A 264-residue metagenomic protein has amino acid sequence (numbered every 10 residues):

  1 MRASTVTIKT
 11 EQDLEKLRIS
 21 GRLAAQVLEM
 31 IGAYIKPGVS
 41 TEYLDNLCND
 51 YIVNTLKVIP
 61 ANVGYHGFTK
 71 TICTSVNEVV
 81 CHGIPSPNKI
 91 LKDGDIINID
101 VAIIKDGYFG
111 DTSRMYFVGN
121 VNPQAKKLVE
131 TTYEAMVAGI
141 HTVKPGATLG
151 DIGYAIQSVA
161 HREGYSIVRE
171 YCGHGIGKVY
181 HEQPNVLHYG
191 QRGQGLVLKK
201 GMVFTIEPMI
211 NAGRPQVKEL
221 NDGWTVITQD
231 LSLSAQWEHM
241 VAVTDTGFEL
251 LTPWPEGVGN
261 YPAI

Functional and structural regions predicted by a protein language model:
M1-I264: Active-site neighborhoods and metal-handling regions in enzymes and metal-associated proteins
